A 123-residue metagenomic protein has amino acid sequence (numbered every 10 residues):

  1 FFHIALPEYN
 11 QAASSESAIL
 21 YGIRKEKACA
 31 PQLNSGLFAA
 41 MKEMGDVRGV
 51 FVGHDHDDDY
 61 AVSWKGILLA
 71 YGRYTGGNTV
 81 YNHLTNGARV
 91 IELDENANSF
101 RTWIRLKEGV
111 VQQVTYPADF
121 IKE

Functional and structural regions predicted by a protein language model:
F1-P31: Active-site-proximal loop/helix segment associated with metal-binding centers of metalloenzymes
F2-I4, K42-G45: Sec/Tat-exported extracytoplasmic proteins
A5-P7, V47, F51-D57, R73-G76: Catalytic metal-binding/acid-base residues of hydrolase active sites
A18-C29, S35-M44, D58-E123: Binuclear metal-dependent phosphoesterase catalytic core
